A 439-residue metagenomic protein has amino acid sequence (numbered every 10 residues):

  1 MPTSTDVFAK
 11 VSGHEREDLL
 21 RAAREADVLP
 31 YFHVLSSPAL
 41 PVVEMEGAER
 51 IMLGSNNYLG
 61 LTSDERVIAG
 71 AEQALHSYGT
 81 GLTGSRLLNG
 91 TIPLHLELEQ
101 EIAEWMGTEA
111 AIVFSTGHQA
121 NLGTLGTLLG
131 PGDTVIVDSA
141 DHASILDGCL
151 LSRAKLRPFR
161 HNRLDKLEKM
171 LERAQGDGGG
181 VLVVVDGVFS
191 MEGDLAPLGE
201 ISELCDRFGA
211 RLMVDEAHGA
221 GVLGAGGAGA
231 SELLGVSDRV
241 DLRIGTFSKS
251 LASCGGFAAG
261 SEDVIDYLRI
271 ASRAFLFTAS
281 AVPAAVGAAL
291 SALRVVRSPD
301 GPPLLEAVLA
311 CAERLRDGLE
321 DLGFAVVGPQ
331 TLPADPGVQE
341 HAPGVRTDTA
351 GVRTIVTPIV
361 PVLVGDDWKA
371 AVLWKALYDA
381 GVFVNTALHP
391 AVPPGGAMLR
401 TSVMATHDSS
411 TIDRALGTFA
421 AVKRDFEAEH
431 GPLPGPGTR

Functional and structural regions predicted by a protein language model:
G13-T80, A210: N-terminal "arm"/small-domain region of PLP-dependent enzymes with the aminotransferase-like
A69, Q73-T116: Conserved N-terminal alpha-helix of the aminotransferase class I/II PLP-enzyme fold
A69-Q73, S77, Q100, E104 (+2 more regions): PLP-dependent enzyme catalytic core of the Aspartate aminotransferase-like
T124-A143, C311: Conserved PLP-anchoring active-site segment centered on the Schiff-base-forming lysine
R157, H161-V214: Active-site phosphate-binding strand-loop segment of PLP-dependent enzymes
G226, E232-Y267, A288: Active-site PLP attachment segment
S280-G301, A307, C311-R316: Structural motif of enzymes handling amino- and sulfur-group chemistry
P302-R316, E320-E340, G344-A380, A391 (+3 more regions): Conserved PLP-binding catalytic core of the aspartate aminotransferase-like
